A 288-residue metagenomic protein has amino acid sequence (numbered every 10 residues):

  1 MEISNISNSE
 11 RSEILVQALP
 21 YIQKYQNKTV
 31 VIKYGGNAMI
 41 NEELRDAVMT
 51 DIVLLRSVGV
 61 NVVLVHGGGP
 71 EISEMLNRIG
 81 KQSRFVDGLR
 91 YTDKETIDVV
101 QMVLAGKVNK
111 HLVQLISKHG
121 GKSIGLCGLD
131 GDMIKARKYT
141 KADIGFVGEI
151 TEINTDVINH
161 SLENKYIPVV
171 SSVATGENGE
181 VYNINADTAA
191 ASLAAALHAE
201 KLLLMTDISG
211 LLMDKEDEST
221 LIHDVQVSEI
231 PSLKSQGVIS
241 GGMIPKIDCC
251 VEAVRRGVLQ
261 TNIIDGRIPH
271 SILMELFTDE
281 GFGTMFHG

Functional and structural regions predicted by a protein language model:
M1-R267, M274-E280, H287-G288: Nucleotide/pyrophosphate-binding catalytic subdomain
